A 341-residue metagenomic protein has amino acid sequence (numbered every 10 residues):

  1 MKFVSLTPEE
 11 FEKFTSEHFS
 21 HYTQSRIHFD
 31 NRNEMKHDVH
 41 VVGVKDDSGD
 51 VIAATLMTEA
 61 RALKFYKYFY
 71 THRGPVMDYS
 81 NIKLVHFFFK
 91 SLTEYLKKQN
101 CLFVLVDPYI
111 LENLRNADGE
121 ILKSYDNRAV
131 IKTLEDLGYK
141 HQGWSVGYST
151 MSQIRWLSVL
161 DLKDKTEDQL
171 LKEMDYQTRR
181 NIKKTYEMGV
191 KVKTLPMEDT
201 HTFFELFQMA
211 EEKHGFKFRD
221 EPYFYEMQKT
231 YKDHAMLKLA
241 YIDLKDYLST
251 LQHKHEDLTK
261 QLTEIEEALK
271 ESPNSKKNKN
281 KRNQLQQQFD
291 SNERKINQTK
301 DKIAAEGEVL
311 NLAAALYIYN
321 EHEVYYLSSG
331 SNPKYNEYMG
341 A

Functional and structural regions predicted by a protein language model:
K2-S48, I52-F65, Y139-M151, D161-N336: A conserved beta-strand-loop-helix scaffold within acyl/acetyltransferase catalytic domains
Y66-T150, Q287, G307, N311-A313 (+1 more regions): Acyl-donor binding region in acyl/amide transferases
K67-R73, W156, M188-V190: Short amphipathic alpha-helical segments
N116-D118, I154-W156, E205-F207: Short secondary-structure transition/capping segments
N127, S152-R155, V159: Long, hydrophobic, well-ordered secondary-structure blocks that form the structural core and pocket-lining surfaces
